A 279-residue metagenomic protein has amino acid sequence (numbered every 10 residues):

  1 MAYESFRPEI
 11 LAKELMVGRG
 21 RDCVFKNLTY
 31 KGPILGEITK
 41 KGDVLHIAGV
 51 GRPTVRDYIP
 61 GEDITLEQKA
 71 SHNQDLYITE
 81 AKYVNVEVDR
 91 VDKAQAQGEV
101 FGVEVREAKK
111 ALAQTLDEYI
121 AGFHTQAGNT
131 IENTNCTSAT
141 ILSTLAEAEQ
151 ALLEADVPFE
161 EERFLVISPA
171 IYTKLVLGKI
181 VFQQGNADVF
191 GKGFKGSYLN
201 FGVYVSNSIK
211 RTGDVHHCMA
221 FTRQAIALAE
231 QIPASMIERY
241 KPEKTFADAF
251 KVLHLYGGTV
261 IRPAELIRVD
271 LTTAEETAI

Functional and structural regions predicted by a protein language model:
M1-Q74, L266-T273, T277: N-terminal "assembly arms/tails" that initiate or stabilize quaternary assembly in self-assembling proteins
A2-R19, V24-K26, I34, I38-D43 (+6 more regions): Signature of extracytoplasmic/envelope-associated structural regions
K41-G49, A146, L153-M236: Extended oligomerization regions of viral-like shell subunits
K41-H46, R52, I64-L66, H72-A96 (+2 more regions): Structured, hydrophobic secondary-structure cores that serve as assembly/anchoring elements
V55, A94, T173, R211 (+1 more regions): Residue-level signal for secondary-structure boundary sites
R90-V157, R268-I279: Alpha-helical scaffold segments that mediate packing/assembly in large oligomeric complexes
R239-I279: Extended, compositionally biased alpha-helical segments that mediate assembly or anchoring
